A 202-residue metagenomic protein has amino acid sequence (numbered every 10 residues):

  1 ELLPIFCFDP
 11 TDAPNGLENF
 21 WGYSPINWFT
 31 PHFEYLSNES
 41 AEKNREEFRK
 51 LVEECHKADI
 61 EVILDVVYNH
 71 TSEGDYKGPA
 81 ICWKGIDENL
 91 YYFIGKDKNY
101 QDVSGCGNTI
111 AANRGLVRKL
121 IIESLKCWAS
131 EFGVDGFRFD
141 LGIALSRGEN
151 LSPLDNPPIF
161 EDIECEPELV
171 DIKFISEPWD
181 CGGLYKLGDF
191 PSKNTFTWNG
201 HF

Functional and structural regions predicted by a protein language model:
L3-G133, L141-E168, L184: Substrate-binding/active-site clefts of carbohydrate-active enzymes
D155, F160-E164, D171-F202: Polar, glycine-rich mid-to-C-terminal structural blocks that act as macromolecule-binding/assembly scaffolds
